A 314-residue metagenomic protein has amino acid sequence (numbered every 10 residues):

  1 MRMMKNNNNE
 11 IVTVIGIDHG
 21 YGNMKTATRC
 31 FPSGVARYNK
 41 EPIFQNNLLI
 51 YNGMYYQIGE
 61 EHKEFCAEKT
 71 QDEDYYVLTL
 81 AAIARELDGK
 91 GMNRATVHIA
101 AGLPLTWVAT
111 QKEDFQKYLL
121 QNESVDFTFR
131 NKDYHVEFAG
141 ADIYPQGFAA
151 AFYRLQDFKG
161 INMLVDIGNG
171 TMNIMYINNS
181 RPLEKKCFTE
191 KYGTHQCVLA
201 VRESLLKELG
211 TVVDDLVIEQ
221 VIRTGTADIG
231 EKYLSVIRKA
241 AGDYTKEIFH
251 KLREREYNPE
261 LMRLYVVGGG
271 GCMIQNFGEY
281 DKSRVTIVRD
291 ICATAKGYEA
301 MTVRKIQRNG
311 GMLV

Functional and structural regions predicted by a protein language model:
M1-L164, R181-Q196, E208, L216-V314: Nucleotide/phosphate-binding catalytic cleft detector across ATP-hydrolyzing and phosphate-transferring enzymes
T26, I174-Y176: Conserved blade-register residue in beta-propeller folds
I167-N173: Ser/Thr-glycine-rich phosphate-binding loops at phosphate-binding pockets of nucleotides, nucleotide cofactors
R202-E208: Acidic, metal/cofactor-coordinating or nucleic-acid-engaging core segments within structured domains
